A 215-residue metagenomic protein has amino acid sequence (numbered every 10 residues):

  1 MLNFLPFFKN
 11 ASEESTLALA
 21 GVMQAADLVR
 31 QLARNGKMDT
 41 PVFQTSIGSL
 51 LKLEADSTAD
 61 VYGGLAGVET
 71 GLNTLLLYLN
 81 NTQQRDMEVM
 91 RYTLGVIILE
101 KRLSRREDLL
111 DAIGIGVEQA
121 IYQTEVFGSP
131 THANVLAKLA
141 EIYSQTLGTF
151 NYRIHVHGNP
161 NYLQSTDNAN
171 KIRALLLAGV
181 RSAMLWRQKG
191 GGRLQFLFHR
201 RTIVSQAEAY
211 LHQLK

Functional and structural regions predicted by a protein language model:
M1-L77: Leu/Val/Ala/Ile-rich N-terminal alpha-helices, chiefly Sec-type signal peptides and the beginnings
F7-G21, S57-D60, N81-Q84, E88-R91 (+6 more regions): Non-transmembrane, amphipathic alpha-helical segments
L17, G21-L28, E88-R91, G95-I98 (+8 more regions): Charged, amphipathic alpha-helical oligomerization/scaffolding segments
D27, Q31-R34, K101, R105-D108 (+3 more regions): Charged/polar positions within long, soluble alpha-helices
L51-P130: Long amphipathic alpha-helical segments with strong coiled-coil/leucine-zipper propensity
E54-V68, H132-I154: An acidic intrinsically disordered interaction segment
Y122-Q123, Y152-Q164: Short, charged/polar, low-complexity loop and linker segments that flank or interrupt alpha-helical bundles
K171-K215: Alpha-helical oligomerization segments
